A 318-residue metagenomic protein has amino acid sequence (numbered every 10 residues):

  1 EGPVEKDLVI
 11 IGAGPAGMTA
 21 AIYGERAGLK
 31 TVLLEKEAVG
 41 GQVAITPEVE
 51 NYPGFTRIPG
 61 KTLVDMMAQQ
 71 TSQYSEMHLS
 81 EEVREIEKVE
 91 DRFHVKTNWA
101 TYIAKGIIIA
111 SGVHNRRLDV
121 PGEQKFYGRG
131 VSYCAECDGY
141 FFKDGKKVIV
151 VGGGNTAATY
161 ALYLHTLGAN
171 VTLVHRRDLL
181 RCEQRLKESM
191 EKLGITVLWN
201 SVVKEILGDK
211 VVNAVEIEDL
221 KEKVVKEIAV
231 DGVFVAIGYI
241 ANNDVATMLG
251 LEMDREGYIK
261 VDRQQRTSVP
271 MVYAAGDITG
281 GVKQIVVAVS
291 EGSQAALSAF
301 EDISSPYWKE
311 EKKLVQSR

Functional and structural regions predicted by a protein language model:
E1-P3, D119, K125-F142, I237-V287 (+2 more regions): FAD-site-proximal beta/loop scaffold in flavoenzymes
P3-Y74, T156-E183, L198: Beta1-alpha1 glycine-rich phosphate/pyrophosphate-binding loop at the start of Rossmann-like nucleotide-binding domains
E5-D7, S80, D144-K146, N200 (+1 more regions): Phosphate-coordination loops involved in phosphoryl transfer and adenosine-cofactor binding
K6, L29, K105-G106, R129 (+1 more regions): Nucleotide donor/acceptor-binding cores
G12-G17, G112, G152-G154, G276: Conserved phosphate-binding and hydrolysis motifs of nucleotide-dependent enzymes
T71-T97, T101-A104, T166-R263, I303-R318: A Rossmann-like FAD-binding core segment of flavoenzymes
H78-F142, G153: Glycine/small-residue-rich loop that forms an oxyanion/phosphate-binding "nest" at active or ligand-binding sites
